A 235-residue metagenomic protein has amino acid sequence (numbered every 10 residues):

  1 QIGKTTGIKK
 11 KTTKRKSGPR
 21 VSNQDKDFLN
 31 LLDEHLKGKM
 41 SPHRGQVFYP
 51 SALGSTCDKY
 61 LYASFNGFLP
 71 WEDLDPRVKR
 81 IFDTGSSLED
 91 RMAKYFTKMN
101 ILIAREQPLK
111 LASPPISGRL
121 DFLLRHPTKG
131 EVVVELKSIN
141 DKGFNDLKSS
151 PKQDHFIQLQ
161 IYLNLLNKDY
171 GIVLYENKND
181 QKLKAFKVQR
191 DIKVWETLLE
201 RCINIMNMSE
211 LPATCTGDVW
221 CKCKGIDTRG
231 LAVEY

Functional and structural regions predicted by a protein language model:
Q1-V133, N140-D146: Metal-dependent nuclease catalytic cores that hydrolyze phosphodiester bonds in DNA/RNA, characterized by
R20-Q24, D146-K152, I161, L165-Y235: Metal-dependent nuclease catalytic regions and adjoining charged, substrate-binding loops involved in nucleic-acid end
L61-A63, I81, I101, L136 (+4 more regions): Broad hydrophobic/π-residue packing in well-ordered secondary structure
T84-L88, D154, V194: Soluble or luminal CAZymes and related metallo-dependent hydrolases
S87, R91, I157-I161, L165: Short amphipathic alpha-helical face segments that pack within enzyme cores and frequently flank/anchor catalytic
A104, V132-E135, Y170-Y175: A structural signal for short, well-ordered beta-strand segments and their strand-loop junctions that often border
P114-P115, P151-F156: Short, glycine/acidic-rich beta->alpha junctions
S138-N140, K178: Short, solvent-exposed aromatic-acidic interface loops
